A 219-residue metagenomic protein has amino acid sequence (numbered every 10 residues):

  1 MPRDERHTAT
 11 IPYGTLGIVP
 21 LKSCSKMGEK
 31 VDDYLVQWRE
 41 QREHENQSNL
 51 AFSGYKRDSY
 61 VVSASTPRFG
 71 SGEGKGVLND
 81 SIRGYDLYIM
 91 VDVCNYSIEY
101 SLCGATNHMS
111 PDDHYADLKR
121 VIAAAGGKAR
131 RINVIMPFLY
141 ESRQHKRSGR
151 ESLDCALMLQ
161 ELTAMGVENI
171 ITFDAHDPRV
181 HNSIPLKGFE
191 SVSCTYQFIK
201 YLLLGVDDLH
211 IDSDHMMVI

Functional and structural regions predicted by a protein language model:
M1-I219: PRPP-associated nucleotide enzymes
